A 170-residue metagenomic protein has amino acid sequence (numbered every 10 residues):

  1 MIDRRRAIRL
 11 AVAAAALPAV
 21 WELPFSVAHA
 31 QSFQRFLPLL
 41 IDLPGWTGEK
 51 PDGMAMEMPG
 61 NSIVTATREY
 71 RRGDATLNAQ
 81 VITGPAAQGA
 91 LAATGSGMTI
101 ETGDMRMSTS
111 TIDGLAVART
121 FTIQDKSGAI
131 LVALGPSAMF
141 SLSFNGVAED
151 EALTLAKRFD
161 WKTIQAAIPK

Functional and structural regions predicted by a protein language model:
M1, E22-L37: C-terminal segment of N-terminal export signals and the immediately downstream linker at the start of the mature
M1-A14, P18: N-terminal secretory signal peptides and thylakoid transit peptides that target proteins across membranes
R9, P38, T154-K157: Replace "anionic and nucleotidyl ligands
A15, P51-E57, A167-K170: Short amphipathic alpha-helical segments with coiled-coil-like heptad repeat character
S32-I123: Short, solvent-exposed recognition patches
R72, T76, I100-K170: A short, solvent-exposed beta-edge/loop patch
